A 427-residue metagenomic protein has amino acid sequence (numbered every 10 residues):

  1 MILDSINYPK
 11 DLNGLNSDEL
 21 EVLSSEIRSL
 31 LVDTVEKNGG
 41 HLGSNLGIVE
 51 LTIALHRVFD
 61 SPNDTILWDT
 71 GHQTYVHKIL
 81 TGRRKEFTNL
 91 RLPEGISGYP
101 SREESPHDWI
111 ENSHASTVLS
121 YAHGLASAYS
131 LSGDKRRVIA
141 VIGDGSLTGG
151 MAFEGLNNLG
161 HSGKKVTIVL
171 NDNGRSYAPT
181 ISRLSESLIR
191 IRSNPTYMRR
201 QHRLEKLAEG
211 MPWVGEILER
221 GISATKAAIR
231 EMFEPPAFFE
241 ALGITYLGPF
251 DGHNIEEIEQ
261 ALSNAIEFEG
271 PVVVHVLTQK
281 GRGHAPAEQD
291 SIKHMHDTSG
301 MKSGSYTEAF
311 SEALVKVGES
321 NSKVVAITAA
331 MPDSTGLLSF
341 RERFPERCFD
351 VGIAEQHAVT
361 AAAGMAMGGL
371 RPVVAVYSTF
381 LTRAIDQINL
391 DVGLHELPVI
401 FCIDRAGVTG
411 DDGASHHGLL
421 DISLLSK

Functional and structural regions predicted by a protein language model:
M1-T81, F238-L262, F268-V276: N-terminal amphipathic, basic-rich helices that act as targeting or association modules
H41-S162, V324, T328-A329, L337-L338: Cofactor-binding active-site loop characterized by glycine-rich and histidine/acidic residues
T65, G270, T278-T382, Q387-N389 (+1 more regions): Non-catalytic terminal/interface segments that mediate subunit docking, oligomerization, and allosteric communication
T70-Y75, I142-T148, L170-S176, K280 (+4 more regions): Acidic, glycine-rich active-site loops and adjacent beta-strand->loop/helix elements that engage anionic groups
V76-G82, H123, L147-L156, A178-R183 (+9 more regions): Short acidic, glycine/serine/threonine-rich loops at helix termini
R84-P100, H161-A178, T196-R199, F349 (+2 more regions): A glycine-rich helix N-cap at a beta->alpha junction
G149-N171, I181, S185-R192, R371 (+1 more regions): A short alpha/beta connector and helix-capping loop motif
N173-A309: Long, well-ordered, tryptophan-enriched scaffold segments
